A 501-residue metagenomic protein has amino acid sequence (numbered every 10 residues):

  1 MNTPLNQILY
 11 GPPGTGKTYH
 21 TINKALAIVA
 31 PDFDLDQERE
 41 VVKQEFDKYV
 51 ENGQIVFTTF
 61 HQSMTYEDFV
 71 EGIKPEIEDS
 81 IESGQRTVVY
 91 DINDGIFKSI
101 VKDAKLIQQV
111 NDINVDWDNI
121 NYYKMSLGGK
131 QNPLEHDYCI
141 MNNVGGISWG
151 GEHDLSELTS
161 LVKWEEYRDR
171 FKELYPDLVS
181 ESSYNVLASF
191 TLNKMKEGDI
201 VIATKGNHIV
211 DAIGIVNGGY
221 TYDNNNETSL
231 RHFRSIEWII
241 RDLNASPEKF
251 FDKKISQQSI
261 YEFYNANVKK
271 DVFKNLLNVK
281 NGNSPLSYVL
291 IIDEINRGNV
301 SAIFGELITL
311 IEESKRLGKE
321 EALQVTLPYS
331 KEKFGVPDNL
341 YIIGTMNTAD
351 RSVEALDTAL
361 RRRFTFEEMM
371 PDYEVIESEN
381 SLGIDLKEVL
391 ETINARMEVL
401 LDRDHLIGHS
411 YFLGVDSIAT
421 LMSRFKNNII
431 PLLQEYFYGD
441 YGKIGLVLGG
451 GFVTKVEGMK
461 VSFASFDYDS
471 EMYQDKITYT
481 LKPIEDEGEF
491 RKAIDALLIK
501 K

Functional and structural regions predicted by a protein language model:
M1-K501: C-terminal regulatory/interaction module of P-loop NTP-utilizing enzymes
